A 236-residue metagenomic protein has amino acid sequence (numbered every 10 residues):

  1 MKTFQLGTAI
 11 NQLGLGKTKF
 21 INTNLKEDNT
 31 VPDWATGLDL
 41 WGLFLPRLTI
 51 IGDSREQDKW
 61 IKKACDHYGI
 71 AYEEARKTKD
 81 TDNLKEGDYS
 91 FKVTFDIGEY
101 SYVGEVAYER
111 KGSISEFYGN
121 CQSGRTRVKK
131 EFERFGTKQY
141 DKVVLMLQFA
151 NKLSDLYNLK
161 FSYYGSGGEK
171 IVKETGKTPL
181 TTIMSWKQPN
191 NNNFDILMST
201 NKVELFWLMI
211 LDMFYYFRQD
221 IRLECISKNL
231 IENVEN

Functional and structural regions predicted by a protein language model:
K2-V103, S115-N236: Non-catalytic C-terminal interaction segments of nucleic acid-processing enzymes
V106-G112: Conserved catalytic cores of phosphodiester-cleaving nucleases, focusing on short active-site segments
